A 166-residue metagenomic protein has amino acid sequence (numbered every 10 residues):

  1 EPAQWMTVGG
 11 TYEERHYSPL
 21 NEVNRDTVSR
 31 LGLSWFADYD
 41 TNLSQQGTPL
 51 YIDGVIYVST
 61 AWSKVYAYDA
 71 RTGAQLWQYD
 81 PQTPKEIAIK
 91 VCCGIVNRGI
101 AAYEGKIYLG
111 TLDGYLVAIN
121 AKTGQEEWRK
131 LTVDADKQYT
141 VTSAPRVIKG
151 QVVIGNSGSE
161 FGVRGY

Functional and structural regions predicted by a protein language model:
E1-Y39, A74-I89, Q125-D134: Aromatic (tryptophan-biased) beta-strands that constitute blades/sheets of beta-rich domains
P2-G9, S44-K64, I89-Y115, T140-F161: Repeat-blade elements of multi-bladed beta-propeller folds
L31, L43, Y66, T72-G73 (+2 more regions): N-terminal export/assembly segments and adjacent metallocofactor-ligating motifs of anaerobic energy-metabolism
G162-Y166: Structural motif
